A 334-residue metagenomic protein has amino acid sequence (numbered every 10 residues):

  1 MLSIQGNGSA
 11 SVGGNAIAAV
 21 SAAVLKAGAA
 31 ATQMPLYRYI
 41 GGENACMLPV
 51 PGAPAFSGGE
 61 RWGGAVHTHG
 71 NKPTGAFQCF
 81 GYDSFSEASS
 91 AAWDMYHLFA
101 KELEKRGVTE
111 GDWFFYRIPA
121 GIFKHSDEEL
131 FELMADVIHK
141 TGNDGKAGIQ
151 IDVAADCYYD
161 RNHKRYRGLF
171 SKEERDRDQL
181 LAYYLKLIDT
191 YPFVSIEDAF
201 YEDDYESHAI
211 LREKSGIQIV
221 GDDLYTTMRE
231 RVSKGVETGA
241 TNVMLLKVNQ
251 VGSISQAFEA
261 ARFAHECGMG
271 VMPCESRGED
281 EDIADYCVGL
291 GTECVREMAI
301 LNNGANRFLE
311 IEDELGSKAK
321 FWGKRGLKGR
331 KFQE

Functional and structural regions predicted by a protein language model:
M1-G8, E43-G52, K101, R106-G107 (+2 more regions): Short, hydrophobic/aliphatic alpha-helical segments
M1-M34, S89: Metal- or metallocofactor-binding catalytic centers and their adjacent structured scaffolds across diverse enzyme
A19, R38, Q78, P119-D127: Hydrophobic alpha-helical bundle cores within soluble ligand-binding/oligomerization subdomains
V20-G28, T32, F99, M134 (+2 more regions): Buried hydrophobic packing segments
M34-G41, V50: Acidic, turn-prone loop/beta-hairpin segments
E43-G58, N143-A155: Glycine-rich, aromatic-flanked loop segments that form ligand/cofactor-binding clefts across common enzyme folds
C46-P119: Mobile "lid/hinge" segments at catalytic clefts and subdomain interfaces of large enzymes
T109-G111, G121-E334: Catalytic core of soluble alpha/beta enzymes
